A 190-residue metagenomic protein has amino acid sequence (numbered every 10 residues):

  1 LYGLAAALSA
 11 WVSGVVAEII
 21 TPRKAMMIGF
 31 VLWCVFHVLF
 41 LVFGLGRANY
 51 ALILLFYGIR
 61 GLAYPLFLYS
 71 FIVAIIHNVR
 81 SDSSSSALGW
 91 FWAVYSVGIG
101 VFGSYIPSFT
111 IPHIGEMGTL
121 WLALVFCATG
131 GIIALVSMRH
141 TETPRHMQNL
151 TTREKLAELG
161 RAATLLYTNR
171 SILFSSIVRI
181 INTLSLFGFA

Functional and structural regions predicted by a protein language model:
L1-G3, L173-V178, T183-A190: Helix-loop boundary and gating motifs at the non-cytosolic
G3-W11, G100-V101: Residue-level signature of mid-helix packing/kink "hotspots" within the transmembrane helices of 12-pass Major
S9-P22, I111: Helix-to-loop junctions at the C-terminal end of transmembrane segments in multipass secondary transporters
V31-R47: C-terminal ends and interior cores of transmembrane alpha-helices in multi-pass membrane transporters/permeases
F56-V94: Cytoplasmic helix-loop-helix junction between adjacent transmembrane helices in 12-TM secondary transporters
G118-V136: Symmetry-related core transmembrane helices of the 12-TM Major Facilitator Superfamily/SLC fold
T141-S176: Juxtamembrane intracellular "pre-TM" segments in multi-pass secondary transporters
